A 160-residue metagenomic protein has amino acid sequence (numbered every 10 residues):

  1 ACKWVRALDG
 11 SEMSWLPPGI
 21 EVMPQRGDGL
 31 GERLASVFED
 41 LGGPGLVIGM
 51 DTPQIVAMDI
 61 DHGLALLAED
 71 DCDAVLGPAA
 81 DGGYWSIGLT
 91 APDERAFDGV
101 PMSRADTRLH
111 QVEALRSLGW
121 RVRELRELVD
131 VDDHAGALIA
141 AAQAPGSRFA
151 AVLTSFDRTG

Functional and structural regions predicted by a protein language model:
A1-D9: Short beta-strand/loop segment that forms part of the nucleotide-sugar
E12-P44, R104: Short phosphate-binding loop-to-helix
L46-I48: Short aromatic-hydrophobic micro-motifs that form the base-stacking/packing surface for donor nucleotide recognition
M50-T52: Short acidic donor-binding/metal-coordinating loop in glycosyltransferase active sites
I55-D81: Conserved donor-nucleotide/metal-binding helix-loop-beta segment in metal-dependent transferases, i.e., the alpha-helix
A74-R95: Conserved catalytic core of nucleotide-sugar-dependent glycosyltransferases
D93-A114: Short, glycine-/small-residue-rich phosphate/pyrophosphate-handling segment
H110-G160: Conserved alpha/beta core of the MobA/IspD/sugar-nucleotide pyrophosphorylase nucleotidyltransferase superfamily
